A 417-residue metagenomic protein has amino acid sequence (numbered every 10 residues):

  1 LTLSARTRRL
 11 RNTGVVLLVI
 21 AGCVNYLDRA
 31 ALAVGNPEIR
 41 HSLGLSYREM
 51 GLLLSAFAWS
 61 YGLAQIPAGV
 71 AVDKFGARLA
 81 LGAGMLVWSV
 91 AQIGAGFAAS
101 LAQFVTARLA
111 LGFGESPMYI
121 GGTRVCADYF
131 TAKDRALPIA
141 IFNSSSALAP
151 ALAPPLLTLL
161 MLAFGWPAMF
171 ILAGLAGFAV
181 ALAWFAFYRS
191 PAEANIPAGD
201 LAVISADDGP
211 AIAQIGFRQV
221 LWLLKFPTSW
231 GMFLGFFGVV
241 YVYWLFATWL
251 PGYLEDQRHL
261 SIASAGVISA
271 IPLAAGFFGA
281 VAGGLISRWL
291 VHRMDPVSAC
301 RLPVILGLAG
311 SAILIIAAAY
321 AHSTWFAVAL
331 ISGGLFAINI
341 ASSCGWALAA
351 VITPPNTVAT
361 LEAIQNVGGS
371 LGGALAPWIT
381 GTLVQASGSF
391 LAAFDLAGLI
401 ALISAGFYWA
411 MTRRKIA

Functional and structural regions predicted by a protein language model:
A30, A58-I66, S116, P150-A151 (+3 more regions): Residue-level signature of mid-helix packing/kink "hotspots" within the transmembrane helices of 12-pass Major
L32-A33, F226-V281, S342, W346 (+1 more regions): Extracytoplasmic gate region of multi-pass secondary transporters
G44, G76, F97-Q103, G114 (+3 more regions): Helix-breaking motifs and short loop linkers at transmembrane-helix boundaries and internal kinks in secondary membrane
L63-L101: Conserved MFS/SLC helix-loop-helix module at the cytosolic interface between two early adjacent transmembrane helices
L79-I93, S298-I316: Structural signature of the two symmetry-related core transmembrane helices
A107-A147: Cytoplasmic helix-loop-helix junction between adjacent transmembrane helices in 12-TM secondary transporters
F142-E193: Helix-loop-helix hairpin linking two adjacent transmembrane segments in secondary transporters
A350-S387: A late C-terminal transmembrane helix in Major Facilitator Superfamily
